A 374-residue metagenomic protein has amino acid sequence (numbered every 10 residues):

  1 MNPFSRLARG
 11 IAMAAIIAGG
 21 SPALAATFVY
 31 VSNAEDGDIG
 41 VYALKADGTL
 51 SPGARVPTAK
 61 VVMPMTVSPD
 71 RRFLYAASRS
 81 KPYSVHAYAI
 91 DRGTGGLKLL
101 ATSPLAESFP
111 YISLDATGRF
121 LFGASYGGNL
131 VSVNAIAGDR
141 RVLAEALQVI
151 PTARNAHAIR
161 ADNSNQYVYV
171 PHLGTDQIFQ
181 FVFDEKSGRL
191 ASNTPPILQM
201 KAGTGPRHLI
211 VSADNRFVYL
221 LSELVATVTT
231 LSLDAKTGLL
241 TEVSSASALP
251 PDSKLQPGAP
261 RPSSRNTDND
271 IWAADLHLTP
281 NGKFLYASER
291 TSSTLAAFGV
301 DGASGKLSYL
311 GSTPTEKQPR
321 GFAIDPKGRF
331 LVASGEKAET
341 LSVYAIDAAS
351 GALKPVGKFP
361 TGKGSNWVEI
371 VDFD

Functional and structural regions predicted by a protein language model:
A25-K45, T49: An edge-strand/N-cap motif at the start of beta-rich repeat modules
A34, R79-S80, Y126, I136 (+7 more regions): Short loop/turn segments immediately following the C-termini of beta-strands
Y42-G48, Y88-G95, V133-V142, F181-L190 (+3 more regions): Short loop/turn segments immediately following beta-strands, especially the blade-tip and inter-blade linker loops
S51-P57, K98-S103, E145-I150, N193-Q199 (+4 more regions): A short beta-strand motif characteristic of beta-propeller blades
P52-G118: Blade-loop segments of beta-propeller domains
A59-D70, L105-F120, V149-Y167, Q199-N215 (+3 more regions): Beta-rich, blade/repeat-based domains predominating in secreted/periplasmic proteins but also intracellular
E336-T340, A349, K354-D374: Blade-level signature of beta-propeller repeat domains, shared across WD40, Kelch, NHL, RCC1 and BNR/Asp-box propellers
